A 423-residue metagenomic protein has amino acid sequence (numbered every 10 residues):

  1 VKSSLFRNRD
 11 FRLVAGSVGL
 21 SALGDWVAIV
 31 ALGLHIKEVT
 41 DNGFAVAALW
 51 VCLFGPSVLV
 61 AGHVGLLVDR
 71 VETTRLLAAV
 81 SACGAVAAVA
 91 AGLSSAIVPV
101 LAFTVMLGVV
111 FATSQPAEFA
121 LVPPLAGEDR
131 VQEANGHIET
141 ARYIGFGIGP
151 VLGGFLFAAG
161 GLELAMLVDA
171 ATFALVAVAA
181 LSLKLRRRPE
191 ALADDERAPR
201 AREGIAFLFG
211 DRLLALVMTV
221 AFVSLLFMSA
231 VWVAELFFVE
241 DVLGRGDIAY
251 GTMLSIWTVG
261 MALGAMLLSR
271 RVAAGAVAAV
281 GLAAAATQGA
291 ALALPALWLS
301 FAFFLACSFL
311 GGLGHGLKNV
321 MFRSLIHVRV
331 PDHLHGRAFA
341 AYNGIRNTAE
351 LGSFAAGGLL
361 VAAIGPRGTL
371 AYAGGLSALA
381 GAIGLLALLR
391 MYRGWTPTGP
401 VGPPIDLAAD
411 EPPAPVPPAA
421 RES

Functional and structural regions predicted by a protein language model:
V1-F11, L185-T219, P403-P412, P417: Juxtamembrane intracellular "pre-TM" segments in multi-pass secondary transporters
V1-G55, G210-W257: Helix-loop boundary and gating motifs at the non-cytosolic
G19, A87, V98-T113, F222 (+1 more regions): Hydrophobic core of transmembrane alpha-helices in multi-pass small-molecule transporters, especially MFS/SLC-type
L32, T113-A126, L317-V330: Intracellular juxtamembrane helix-capping segments at the cytosolic ends of symmetry-related transmembrane helices
G33-V39, A90-S94, I148-V168, D241-V242 (+1 more regions): Transmembrane alpha-helix termini and helix-breaking/packing motifs in multi-pass membrane transporters
C52, P56-H63, R70, T74-V80 (+5 more regions): C-terminal transmembrane bundle of multi-pass solute transporters/carriers
F103-P150: Cytoplasmic helix-loop-helix junction between adjacent transmembrane helices in 12-TM secondary transporters
A120, P124, M166-D195, L386-P400: Helix-loop junctions on the cytosolic side of multi-pass membrane transporters, especially the intracellular loop
